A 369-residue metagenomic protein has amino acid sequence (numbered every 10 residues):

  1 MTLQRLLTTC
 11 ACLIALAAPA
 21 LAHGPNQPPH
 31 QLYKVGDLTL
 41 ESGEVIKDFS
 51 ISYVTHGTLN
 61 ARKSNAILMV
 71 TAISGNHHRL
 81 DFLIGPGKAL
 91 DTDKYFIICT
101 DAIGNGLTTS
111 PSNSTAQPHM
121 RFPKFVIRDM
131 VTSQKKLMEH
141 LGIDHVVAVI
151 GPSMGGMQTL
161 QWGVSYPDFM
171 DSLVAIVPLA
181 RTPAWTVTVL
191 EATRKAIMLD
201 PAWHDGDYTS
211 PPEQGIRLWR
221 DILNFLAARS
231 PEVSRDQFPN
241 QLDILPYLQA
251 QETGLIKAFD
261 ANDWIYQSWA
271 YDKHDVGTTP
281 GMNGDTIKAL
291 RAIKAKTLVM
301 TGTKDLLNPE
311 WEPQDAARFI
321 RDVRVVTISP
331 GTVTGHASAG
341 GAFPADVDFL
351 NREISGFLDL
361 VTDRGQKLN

Functional and structural regions predicted by a protein language model:
A22-M69, H77, D363-N369: Catalytic-loop region of hydrolases
S50, V54-A116: N-terminal cap/lid subdomain of alpha/beta-hydrolase-fold enzymes
K88-H140, V187-D207, T332-G335: Cap/lid segment of the alpha/beta-hydrolase catalytic domain
H145-V187: Conserved hydrolase catalytic core segment
F169, V174-G254: Alpha/beta-hydrolase-fold enzymes
I293, V299-T301: Short beta-strand/loop motif that positions the catalytic acidic residue of the alpha/beta-hydrolase fold
L306-E312: Conserved alpha/beta-hydrolase "acid-adjacent" motif
Q314, D322-N369: Catalytic active-site module of serine/aspartate enzymes centered on a nucleophile-bearing elbow/loop
